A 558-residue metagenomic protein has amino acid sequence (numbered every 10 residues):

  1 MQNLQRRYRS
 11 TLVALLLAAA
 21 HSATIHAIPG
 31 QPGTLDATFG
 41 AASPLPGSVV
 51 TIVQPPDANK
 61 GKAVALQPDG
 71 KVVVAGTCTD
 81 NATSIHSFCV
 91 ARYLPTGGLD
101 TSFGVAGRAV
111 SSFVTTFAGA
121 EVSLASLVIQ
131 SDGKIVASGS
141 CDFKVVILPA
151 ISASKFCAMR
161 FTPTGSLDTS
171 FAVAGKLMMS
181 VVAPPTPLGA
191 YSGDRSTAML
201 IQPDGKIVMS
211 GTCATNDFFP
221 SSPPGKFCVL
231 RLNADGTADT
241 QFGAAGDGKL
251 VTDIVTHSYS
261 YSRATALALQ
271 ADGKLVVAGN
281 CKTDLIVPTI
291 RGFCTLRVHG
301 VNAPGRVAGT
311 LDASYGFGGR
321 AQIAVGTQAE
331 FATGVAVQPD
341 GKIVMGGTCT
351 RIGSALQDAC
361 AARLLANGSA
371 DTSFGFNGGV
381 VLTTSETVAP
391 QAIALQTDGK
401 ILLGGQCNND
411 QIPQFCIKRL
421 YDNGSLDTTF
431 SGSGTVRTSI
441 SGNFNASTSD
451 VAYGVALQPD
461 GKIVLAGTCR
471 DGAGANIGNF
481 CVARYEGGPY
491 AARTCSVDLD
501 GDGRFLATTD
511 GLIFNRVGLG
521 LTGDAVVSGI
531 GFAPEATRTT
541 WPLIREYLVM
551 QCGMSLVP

Functional and structural regions predicted by a protein language model:
M1-P29: Sec-dependent, cleavable N-terminal signal peptides
Q2-Q5, F444, L548, C552: Generic secondary-structure transition motif, activating predominantly at the C-termini of alpha-helices
T11, G33, T539-P542: Generic alpha-helical secondary structure signal
I25-Y490: Extracytoplasmic mature domains of secreted or surface-exposed proteins
R493-F505: Short, recurring structural edge motifs at helix starts
D502-P558: Alpha-helical segments with a strong preference for the paired helices of cellulosomal dockerin domains
